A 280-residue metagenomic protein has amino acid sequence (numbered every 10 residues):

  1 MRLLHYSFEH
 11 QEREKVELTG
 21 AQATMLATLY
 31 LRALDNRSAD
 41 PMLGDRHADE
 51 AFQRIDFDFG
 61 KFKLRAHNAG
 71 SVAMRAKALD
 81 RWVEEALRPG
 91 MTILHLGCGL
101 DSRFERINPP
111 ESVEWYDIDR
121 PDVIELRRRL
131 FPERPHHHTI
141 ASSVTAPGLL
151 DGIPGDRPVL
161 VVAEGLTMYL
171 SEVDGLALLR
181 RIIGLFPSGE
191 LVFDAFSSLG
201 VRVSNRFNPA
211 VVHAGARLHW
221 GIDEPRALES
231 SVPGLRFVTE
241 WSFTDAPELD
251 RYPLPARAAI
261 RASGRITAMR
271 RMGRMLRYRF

Functional and structural regions predicted by a protein language model:
M1-L94, C98-I140, G152-D156: Rossmann-like AdoMet
S142-P147: Conserved SAM/SAH-binding loop
Y169-I182: A short, conserved alpha-helix within the catalytic core of class I
L185-S198: Conserved beta-strand signature within the Rossmann-like core of class I S-adenosyl-L-methionine
S198-A216: Short, glycine-/aromatic-enriched active-site segment of Class I SAM-dependent methyltransferases
G215-S242: Short alpha-helix
L235-R261: Conserved catalytic loop of SAM-dependent methyltransferase domains
Y252-F280: Core SAM-dependent methyltransferase catalytic element
